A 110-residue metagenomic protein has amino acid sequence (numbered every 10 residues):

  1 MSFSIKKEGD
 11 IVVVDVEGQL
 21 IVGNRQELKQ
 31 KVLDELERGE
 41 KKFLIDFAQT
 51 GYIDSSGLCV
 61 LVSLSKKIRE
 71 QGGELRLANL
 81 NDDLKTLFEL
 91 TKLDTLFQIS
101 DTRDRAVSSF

Functional and structural regions predicted by a protein language model:
M1-D15: Short beta-strand/loop segment at the start of cytosolic alpha/beta domains
L20-L96: Amphipathic alpha-helical interaction surfaces in cytosolic regulatory modules
Q98-T102: Short acidic-hydrophobic, aromatic-tinged amphipathic segments that line or gate anion-handling sites
